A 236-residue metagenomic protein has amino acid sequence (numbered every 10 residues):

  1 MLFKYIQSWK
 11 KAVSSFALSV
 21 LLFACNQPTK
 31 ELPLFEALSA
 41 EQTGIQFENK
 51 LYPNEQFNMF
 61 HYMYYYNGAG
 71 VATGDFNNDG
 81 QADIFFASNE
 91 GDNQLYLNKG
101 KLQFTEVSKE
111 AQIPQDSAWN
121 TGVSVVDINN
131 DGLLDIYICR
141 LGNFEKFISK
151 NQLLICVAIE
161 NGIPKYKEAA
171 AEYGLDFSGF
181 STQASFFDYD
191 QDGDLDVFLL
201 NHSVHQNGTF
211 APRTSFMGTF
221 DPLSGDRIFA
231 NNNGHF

Functional and structural regions predicted by a protein language model:
L2-S14: Bacterial N-terminal signal peptides that target proteins for export
A12-F23: Bacterial N-terminal signal peptides
C25-F236: Beta-propeller-forming repeat regions
